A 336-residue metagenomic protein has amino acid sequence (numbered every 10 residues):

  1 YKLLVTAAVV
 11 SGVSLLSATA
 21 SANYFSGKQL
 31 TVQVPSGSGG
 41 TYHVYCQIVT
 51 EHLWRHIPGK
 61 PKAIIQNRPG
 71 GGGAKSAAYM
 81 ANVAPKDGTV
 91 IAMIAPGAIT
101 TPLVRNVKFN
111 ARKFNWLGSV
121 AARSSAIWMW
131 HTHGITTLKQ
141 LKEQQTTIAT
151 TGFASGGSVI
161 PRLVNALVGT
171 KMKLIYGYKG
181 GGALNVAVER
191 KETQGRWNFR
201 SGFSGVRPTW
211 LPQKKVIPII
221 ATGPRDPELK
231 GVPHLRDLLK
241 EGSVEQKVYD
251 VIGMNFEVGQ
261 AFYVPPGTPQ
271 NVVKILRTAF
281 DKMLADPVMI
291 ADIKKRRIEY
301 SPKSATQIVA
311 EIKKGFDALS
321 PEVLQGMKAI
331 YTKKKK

Functional and structural regions predicted by a protein language model:
Y1-A8: Bacterial N-terminal signal peptides that target proteins for export
V10-A20: C-terminal segment of classical bacterial N-terminal signal peptides
S21-N115, Q145, G156-G157, L167-V206 (+4 more regions): N-terminal (or domain-start) structured segment
K28-L30, R123-S125, V258-F262, R296: Short amphipathic alpha-helical segments
G37-G39, P96, S125, W130-I135 (+5 more regions): Short coil/turn segments
R105, K113-G152, V168: A conserved helix-loop-strand patch within extracytoplasmic ligand-binding domains of the periplasmic binding
A122, V206-L284, E322, I330-K336: C-terminal lobe and pocket-closing loops of periplasmic/extracytoplasmic Venus-flytrap solute-binding proteins
T136-L138, K179-G180, H234: Alpha-helix N-cap recognition
